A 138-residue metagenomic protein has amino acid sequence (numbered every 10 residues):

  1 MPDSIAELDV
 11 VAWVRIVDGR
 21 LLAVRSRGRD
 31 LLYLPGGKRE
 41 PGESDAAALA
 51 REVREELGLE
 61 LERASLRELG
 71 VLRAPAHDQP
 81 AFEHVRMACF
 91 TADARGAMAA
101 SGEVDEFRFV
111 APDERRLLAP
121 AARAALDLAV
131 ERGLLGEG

Functional and structural regions predicted by a protein language model:
M1-L22, K38: Conserved N-terminal beta-strand and adjoining loop/helix that marks the start of the Nudix/MutT-like hydrolase domain
L8-A12, V85-C89, R123: Short hydrophobic/aromatic beta-strand or adjacent loop that forms the aromatic wall/cage of a ligand/substrate-binding
L22-A23, R67: General beta-strand recognition
S26: Short loop/turn segments immediately following the C-termini of beta-strands
L34-L69: The catalytic Nudix box helix
L72-A99, A129: Active-site-adjacent beta-strand/loop module that shapes the phosphate/pyrophosphate-binding cleft
T91, A99-L134: NUDIX/MutT-family hydrolases
